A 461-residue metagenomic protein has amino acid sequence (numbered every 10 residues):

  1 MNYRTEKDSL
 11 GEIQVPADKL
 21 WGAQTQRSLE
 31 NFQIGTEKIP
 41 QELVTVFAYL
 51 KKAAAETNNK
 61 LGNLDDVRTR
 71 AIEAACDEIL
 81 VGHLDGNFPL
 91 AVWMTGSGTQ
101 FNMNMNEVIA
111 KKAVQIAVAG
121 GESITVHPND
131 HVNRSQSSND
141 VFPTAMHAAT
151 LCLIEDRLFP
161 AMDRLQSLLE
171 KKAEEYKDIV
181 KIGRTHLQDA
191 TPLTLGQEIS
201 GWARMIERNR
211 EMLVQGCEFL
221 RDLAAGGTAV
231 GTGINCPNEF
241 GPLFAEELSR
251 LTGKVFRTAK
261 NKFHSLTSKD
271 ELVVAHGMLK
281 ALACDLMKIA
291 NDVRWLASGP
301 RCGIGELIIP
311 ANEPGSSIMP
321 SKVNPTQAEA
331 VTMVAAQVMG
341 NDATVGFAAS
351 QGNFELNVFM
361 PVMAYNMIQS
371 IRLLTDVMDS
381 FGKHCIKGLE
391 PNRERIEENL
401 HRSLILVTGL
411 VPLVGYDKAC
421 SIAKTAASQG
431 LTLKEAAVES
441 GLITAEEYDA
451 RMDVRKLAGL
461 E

Functional and structural regions predicted by a protein language model:
M1-E461: Conserved, well-structured ligand/cofactor-binding cores
